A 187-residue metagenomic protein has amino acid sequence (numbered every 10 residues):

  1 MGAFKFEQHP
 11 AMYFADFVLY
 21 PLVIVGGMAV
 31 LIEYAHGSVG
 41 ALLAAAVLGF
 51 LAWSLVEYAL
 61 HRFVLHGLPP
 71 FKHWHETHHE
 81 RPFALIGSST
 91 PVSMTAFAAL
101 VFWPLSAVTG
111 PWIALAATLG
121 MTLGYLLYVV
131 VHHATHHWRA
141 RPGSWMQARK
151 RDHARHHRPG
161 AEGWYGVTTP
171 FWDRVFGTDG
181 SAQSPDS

Functional and structural regions predicted by a protein language model:
M1-Y125, V130, P159-S187: Non-catalytic, topology-defining segments of multipass membrane proteins
L123, L127, S144-R151: Functionally important transmembrane alpha-helices
T135-Q147, E162: Interfacial helix-loop-helix junctions of multi-pass membrane proteins
H153-R158: Low-complexity, intrinsically disordered Gly/Pro/Thr-rich segments
